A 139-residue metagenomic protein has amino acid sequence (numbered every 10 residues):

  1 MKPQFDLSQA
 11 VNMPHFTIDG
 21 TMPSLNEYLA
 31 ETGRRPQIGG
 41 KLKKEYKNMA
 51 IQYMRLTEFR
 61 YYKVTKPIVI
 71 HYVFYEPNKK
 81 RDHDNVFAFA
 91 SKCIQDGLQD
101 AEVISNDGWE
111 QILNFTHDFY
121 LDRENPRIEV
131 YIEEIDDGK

Functional and structural regions predicted by a protein language model:
M1-K139: Catalytic phosphate/metal-binding cores of nucleic-acid and nucleotide-processing enzymes, i.e., regions that mediate
